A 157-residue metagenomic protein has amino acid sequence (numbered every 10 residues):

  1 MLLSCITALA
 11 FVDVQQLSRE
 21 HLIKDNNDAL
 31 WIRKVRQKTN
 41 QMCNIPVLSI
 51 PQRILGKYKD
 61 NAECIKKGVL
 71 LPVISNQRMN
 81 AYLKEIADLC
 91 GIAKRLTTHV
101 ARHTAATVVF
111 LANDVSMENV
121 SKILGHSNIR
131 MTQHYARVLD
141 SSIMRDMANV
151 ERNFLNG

Functional and structural regions predicted by a protein language model:
M1-L2, Q37: Conserved catalytic core of the tyrosine transesterase superfamily
L2, I6, V12-D13, E85 (+2 more regions): C-terminal catalytic core of tyrosine-transesterase DNA break-rejoin enzymes
S4-N27: Short, charged phosphate-coordinating catalytic segments
N27-L30, R78, V108-V109, N119 (+2 more regions): Catalytic cores of nucleotide-enabled group-transfer and carboxylate-activating enzymes in metabolic and assembly-line
R36-N40, N76, L124-N149: Catalytic-site neighborhood detector that most strongly recognizes the C-terminal catalytic loop/helix of tyrosine
Q37-G56, C64-E85: C-terminal catalytic core of Y-nucleophile DNA break-rejoin enzymes
N61-I65, V150-G157: C-terminal secondary-structure termini that scaffold catalytic or DNA-interacting sites
V73-Q77, A93-N113: Short basic/aromatic active-site micro-motif
